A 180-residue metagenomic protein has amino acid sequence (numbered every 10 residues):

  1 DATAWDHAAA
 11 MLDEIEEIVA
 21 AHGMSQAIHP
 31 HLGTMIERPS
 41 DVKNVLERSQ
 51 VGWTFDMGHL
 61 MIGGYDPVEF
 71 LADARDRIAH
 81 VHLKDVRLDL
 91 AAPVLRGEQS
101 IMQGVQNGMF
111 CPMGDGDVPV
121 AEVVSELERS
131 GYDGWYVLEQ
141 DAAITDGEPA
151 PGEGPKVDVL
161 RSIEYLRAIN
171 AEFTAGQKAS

Functional and structural regions predicted by a protein language model:
D1-T54, K156-V157: Active-site acidic/histidine proton-transfer and metal-coordination neighborhood in alpha/beta enzyme cores
H7-E14, D73, E122, V157 (+2 more regions): A non-catalytic, amphipathic alpha-helix used as a structural packing/dimerization or gating element in enzyme scaffolds
A8, Q26, D56, V81-L83 (+4 more regions): Conserved, mostly hydrophobic/aromatic
E14-S25, A121-D133, A168-G176: A structural motif corresponding to the C-terminal end of an alpha-helix and its immediate exit/capping segment
A20-S25, R48-V51, R77-A79, S130-W135 (+1 more regions): Short, well-ordered coil/turn segments that N-cap beta-strands
H31-G33, G58-L60, K84-V86, F110 (+1 more regions): Active-site beta-loop-alpha junctions enriched in small/polar residues
M61-D133, G147-V157: Gly/Pro-rich active-site loop or hairpin
E148-K178: C-terminal helical cap(s) of enzyme catalytic domains, especially alpha/beta-barrels
